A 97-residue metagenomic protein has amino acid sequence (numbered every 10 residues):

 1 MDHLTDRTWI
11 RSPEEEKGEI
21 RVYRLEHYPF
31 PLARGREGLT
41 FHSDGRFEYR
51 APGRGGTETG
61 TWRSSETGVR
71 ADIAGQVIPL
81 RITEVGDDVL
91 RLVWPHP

Functional and structural regions predicted by a protein language model:
M1-P97: Lipid interaction determinants
